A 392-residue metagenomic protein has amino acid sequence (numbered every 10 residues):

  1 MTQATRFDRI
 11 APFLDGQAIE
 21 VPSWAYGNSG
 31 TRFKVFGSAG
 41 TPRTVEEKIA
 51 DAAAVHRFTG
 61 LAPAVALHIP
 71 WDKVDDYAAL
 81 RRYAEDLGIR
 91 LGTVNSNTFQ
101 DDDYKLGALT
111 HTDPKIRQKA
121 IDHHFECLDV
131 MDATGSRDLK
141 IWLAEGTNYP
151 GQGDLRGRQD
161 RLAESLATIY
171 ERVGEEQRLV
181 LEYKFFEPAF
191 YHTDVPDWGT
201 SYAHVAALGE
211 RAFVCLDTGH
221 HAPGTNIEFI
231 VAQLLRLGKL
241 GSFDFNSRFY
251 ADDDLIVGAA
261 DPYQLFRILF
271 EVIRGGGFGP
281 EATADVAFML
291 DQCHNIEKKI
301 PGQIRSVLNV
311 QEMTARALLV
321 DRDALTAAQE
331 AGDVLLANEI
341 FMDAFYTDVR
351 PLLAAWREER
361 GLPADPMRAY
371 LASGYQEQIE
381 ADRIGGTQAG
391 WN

Functional and structural regions predicted by a protein language model:
M1-D132, M313-N392: N-terminal pre-domain/capping segments
Q3-F13, R90-L91, D103-G209, F213 (+2 more regions): Active-site acidic/histidine proton-transfer and metal-coordination neighborhood in alpha/beta enzyme cores
F7, I49-A53, Y77-A84, H124-D129 (+5 more regions): Generic structural signal for well-ordered alpha-helices, preferentially at hydrophobic/aromatic core positions
Q17-S23, T31, P63-L67, I89-S96 (+5 more regions): Hydrophobic faces of well-ordered beta-strands that scaffold small-molecule active sites in alpha/beta enzyme cores
W24-Y26, H68-D72, S96-F99, A144-G146 (+4 more regions): Active-site beta-loop-alpha junctions enriched in small/polar residues
R32, F36-R43, Y191-G199, H221-L308 (+2 more regions): Gly/Pro-rich active-site loop or hairpin
A54-A62, V130-G135, T168-L179, A207-A212 (+4 more regions): A structural motif corresponding to the C-terminal end of an alpha-helix and its immediate exit/capping segment
T168, T200-R211, L235-G238, N309-D323: Structural recognition of alpha->loop->beta junctions
